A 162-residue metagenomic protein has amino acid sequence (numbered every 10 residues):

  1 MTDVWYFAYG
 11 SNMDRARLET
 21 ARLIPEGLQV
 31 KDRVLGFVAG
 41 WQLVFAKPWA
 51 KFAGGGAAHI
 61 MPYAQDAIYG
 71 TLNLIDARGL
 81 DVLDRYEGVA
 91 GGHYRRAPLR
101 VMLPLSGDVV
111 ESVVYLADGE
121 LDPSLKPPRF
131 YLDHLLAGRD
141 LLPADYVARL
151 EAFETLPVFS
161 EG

Functional and structural regions predicted by a protein language model:
M1-G162: Glycine-aromatic micro-motifs
